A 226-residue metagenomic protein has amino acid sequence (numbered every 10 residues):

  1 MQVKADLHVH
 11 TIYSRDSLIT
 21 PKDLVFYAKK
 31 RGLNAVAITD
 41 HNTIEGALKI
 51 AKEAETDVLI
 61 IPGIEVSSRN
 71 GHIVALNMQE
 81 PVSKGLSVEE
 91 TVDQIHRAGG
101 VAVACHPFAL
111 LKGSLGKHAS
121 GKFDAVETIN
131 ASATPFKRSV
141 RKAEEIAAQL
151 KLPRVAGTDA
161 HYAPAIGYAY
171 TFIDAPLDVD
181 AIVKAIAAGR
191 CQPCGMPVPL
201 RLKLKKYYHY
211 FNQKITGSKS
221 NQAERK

Functional and structural regions predicted by a protein language model:
M1-T11, R15-S17, P21-F26, E45-K49 (+4 more regions): Charged catalytic cores and adjacent phosphate/nucleic-acid-binding surfaces used for phosphate/nucleic-acid chemistry
Q2, I95-V103: Short beta-strand/loop segments at the ligand-binding rim of alpha/beta enzyme cores
L24-N42, V101-V103: Divalent metal-dependent hydrolysis catalytic cores, especially in the metallo-beta-lactamase
K52: Active-site rim/loop-helix segments in enzyme catalytic domains that contact anionic ligands
V103-L111: Aromatic-lined carbohydrate-recognition surfaces of secreted/lumenal glycan-active proteins
